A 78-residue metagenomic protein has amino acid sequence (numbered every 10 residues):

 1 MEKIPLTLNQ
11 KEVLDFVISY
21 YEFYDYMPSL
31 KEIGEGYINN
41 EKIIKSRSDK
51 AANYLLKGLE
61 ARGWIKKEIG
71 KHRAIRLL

Functional and structural regions predicted by a protein language model:
M1-F16, E22-Y24: Short alpha-helical segments that sit at the start of domains
D15, E35, Y54: DNA-binding alpha-helical recognition surfaces that contact promoter or target DNA
Y24, E68-L78: Short, cationic-aromatic polyanion-contact patches
P28-I44: DNA-recognition alpha helix
I38, K57, A61: Residue-level detection of the helix-turn-helix DNA-binding "recognition helix"
K45-G58: Short amphipathic alpha-helical interaction segments
E60-E68: A short, conserved structural fragment
